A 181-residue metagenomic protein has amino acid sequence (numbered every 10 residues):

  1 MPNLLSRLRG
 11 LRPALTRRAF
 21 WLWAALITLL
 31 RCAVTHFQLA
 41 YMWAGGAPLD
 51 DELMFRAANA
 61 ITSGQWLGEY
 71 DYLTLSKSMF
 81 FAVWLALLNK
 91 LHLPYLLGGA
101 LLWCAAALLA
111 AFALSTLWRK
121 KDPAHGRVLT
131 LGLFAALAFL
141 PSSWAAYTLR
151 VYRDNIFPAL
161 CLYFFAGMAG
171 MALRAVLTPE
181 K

Functional and structural regions predicted by a protein language model:
M1-H36, V128-T130: Start-transfer (signal-anchor) and selected internal transmembrane alpha helices of multi-pass inner/ER membrane
F37-A57, W66-W84: Extracytoplasmic catalytic/substrate-binding loops of multi-pass membrane glycan-assembly enzymes
L39, L85, N89, A111-R119 (+1 more regions): Membrane-water interface at transmembrane helix exits
L75, M79-V83, K90-L108: Loop-to-helix entry region of an early transmembrane alpha helix in multi-pass inner-membrane enzymes
S76, G98-L102, A136-M168: Multi-pass, polyprenyl lipid-linked donor-dependent membrane glycosyltransferases
L97-A124, Y163, G167: Transmembrane-helix motifs of polytopic, lipid-linked glycan transferases
A110-L140, A159, T178: Transmembrane-helix signature of polytopic, membrane-embedded enzymes that assemble or transfer cell-envelope glycans
F164-E180: Membrane-interface transmembrane helices that cradle and orient dolichyl/undecaprenyl
